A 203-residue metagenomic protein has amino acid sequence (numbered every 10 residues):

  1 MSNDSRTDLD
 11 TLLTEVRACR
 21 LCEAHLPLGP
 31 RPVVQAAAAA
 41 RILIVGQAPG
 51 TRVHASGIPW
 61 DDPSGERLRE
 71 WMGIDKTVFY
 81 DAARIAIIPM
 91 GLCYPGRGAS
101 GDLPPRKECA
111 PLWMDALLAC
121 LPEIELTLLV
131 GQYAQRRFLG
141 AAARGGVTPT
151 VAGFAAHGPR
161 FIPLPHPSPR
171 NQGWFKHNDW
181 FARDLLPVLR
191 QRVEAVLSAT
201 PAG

Functional and structural regions predicted by a protein language model:
S2-L197: A polyanion-binding, active-site-adjacent surface
S198-G203: Short glycine-rich, low-complexity/disordered patches
